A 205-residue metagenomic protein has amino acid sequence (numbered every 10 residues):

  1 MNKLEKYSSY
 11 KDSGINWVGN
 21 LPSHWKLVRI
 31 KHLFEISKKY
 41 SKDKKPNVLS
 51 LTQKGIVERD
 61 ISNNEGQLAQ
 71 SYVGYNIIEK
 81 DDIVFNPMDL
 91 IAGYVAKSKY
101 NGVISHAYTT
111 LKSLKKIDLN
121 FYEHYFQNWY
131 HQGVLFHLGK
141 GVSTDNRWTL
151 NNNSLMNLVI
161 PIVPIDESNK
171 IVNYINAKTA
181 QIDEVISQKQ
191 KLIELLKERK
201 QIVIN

Functional and structural regions predicted by a protein language model:
M1-L21, A180-N205: Short amphipathic coiled-coil heptad-repeat segments
S9-I15, M88, G102-T109, V142-N169: A short glycine-rich beta-alpha junction/loop motif
S9-S41, N157, I165, N169: Non-catalytic DNA-recognition/assembly elements of restriction-modification systems
S13-G14, V28-K80: Sequence-specific dsDNA recognition surfaces
K44-N64, N86-T109, N120, H124 (+2 more regions): Short, ligand-facing micro-motifs at secondary-structure edges
S113-D118: Ligand-binding loop in jelly-roll beta-barrel domains
Y122, S168-I171: Interdomain signal-transducing alpha-helices
